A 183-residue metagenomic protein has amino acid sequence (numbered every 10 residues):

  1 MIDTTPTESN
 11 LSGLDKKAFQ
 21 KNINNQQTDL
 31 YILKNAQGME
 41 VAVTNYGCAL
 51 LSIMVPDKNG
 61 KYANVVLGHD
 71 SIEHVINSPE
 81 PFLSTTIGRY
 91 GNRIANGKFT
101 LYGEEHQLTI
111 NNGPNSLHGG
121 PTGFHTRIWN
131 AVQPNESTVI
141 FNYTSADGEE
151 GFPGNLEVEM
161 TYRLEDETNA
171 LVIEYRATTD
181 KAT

Functional and structural regions predicted by a protein language model:
I2-T183: Surface-exposed acidic/polar loop and edge beta-strand patches at domain peripheries
